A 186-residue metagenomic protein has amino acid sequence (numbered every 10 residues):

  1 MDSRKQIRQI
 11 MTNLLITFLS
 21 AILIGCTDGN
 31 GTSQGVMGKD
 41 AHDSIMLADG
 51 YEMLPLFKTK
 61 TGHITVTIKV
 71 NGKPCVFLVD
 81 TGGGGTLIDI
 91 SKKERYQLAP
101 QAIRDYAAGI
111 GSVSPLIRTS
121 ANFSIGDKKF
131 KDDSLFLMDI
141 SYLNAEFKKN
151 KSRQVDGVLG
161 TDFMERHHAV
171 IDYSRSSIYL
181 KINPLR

Functional and structural regions predicted by a protein language model:
M1-Q9: N-terminal secretory signal peptides that target proteins for export/translocation
D2, L23-R186: Pepsin/retropepsin-fold aspartyl endopeptidases
N13-I22: Bacterial N-terminal signal peptides
